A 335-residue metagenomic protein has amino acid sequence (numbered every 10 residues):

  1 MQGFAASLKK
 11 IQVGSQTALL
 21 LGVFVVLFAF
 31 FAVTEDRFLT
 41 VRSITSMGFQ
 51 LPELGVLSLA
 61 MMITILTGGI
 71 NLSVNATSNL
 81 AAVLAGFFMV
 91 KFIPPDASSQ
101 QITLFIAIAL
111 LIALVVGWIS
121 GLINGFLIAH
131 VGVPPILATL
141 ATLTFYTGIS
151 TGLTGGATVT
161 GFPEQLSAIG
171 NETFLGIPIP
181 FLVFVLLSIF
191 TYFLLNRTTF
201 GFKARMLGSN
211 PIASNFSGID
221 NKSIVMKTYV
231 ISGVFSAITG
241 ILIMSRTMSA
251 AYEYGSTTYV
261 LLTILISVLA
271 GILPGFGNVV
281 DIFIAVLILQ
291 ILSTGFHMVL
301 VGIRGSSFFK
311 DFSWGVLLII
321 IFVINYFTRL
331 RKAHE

Functional and structural regions predicted by a protein language model:
M1-A29, F216-S223, L292-E335: Cytosolic-side transmembrane-helix boundaries in multi-pass membrane proteins
M1-S58, P94-I108, I219: Membrane-interfacial amphipathic/re-entrant helices at transmembrane-helix boundaries
F30-T34, L39-P95, F126-G132, I264 (+2 more regions): Single transmembrane alpha-helix segments in multi-pass membrane proteins
D36-S46, S150-L153, L195, G201 (+1 more regions): Inter-helical junctions in multi-pass inner-membrane proteins, predominant in energy-converting antiporter-like
I93-T142, A285, L289: Alpha-helical transmembrane segments within multi-pass membrane transporters and channels
F105-A113, S120-N124, G176-A251: Helix-loop-helix "hairpin" substructures at the membrane interface of multi-pass membrane proteins
V131, P135-R197, I224, R246-S256 (+3 more regions): Transmembrane helix-bundle core of multi-pass membrane transporters and related energy-transducing complexes
S236, T247, A251-D311, G315: Transmembrane alpha-helical segments in multi-pass inner-membrane proteins
